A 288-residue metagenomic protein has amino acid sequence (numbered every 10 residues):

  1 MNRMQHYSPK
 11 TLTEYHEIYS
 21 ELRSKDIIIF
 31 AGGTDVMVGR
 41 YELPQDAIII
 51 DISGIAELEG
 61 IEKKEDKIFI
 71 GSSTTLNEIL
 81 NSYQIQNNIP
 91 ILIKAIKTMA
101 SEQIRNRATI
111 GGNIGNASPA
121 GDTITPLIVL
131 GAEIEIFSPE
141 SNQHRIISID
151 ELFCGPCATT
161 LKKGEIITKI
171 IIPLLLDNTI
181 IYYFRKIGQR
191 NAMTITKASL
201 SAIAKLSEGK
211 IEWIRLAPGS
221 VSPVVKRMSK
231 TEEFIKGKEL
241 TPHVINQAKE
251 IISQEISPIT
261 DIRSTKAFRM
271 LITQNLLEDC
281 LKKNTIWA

Functional and structural regions predicted by a protein language model:
M1-A288: C-terminal structural segment of proteins
